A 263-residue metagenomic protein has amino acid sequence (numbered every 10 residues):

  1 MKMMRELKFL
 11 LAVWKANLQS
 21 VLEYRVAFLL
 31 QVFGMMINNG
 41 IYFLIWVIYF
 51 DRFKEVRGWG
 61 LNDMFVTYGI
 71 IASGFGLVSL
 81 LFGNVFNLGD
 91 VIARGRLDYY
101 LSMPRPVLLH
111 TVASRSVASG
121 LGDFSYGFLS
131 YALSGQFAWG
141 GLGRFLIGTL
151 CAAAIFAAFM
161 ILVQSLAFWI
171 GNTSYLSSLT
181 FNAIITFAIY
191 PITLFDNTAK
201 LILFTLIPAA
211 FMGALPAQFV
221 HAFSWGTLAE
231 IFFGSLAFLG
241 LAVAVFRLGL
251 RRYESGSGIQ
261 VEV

Functional and structural regions predicted by a protein language model:
M1-V263: Hydrophobic transmembrane alpha-helices and immediately adjacent juxtamembrane helices of multi-pass inner-membrane
